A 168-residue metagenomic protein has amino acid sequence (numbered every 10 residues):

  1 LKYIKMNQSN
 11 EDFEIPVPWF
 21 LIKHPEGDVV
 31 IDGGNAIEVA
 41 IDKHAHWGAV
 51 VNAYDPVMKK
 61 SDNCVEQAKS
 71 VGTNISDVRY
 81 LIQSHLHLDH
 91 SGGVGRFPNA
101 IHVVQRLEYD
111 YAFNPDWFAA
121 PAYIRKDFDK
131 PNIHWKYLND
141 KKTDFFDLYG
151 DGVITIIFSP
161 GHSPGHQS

Functional and structural regions predicted by a protein language model:
K2-E66, S168: Conserved beta-strand hairpin/beta-sheet module of binuclear metal-dependent hydrolase folds, prominently
S9-F13, I157-H162: Short Gly/Pro-enriched turn/cap motifs at secondary-structure boundaries
E14-P18, P98, P131, D144 (+1 more regions): Residues that flank catalytic or metal-binding motifs in active/ligand-binding sites
V30-G33, R79-H85, V104-Q105, I157-G161: Active-site neighborhood of phospho(di)ester-bond hydrolases with catalytic His/Asp-centered motifs
N35, L88, G165: Short, glycine/acidic-enriched loop or turn micro-motifs at the edges of active sites
I41-D42, V94-R96, N114-P115: Short, solvent-exposed loop/turn and secondary-structure capping segments
H46-V104: Active-site metal-binding motif and surrounding structural segment of the metallo-beta-lactamase
D55-D77, Q105-F158: Metallo-beta-lactamase
